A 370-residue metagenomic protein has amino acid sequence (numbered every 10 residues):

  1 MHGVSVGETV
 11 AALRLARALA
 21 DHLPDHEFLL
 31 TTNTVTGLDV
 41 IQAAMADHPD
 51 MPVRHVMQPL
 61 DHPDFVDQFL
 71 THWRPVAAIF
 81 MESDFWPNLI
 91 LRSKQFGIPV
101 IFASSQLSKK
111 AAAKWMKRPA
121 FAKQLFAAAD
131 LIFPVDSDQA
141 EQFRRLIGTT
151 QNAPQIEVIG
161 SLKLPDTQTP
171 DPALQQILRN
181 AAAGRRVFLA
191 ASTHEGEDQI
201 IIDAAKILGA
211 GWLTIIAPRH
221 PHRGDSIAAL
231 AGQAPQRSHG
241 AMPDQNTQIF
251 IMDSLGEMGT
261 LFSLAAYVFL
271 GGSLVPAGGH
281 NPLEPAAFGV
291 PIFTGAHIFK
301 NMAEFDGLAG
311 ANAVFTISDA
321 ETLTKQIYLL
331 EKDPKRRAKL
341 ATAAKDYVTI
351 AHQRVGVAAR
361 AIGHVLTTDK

Functional and structural regions predicted by a protein language model:
H2-A173, L189, T193-E195, I207 (+1 more regions): Active-site and donor-binding regions of nucleotide-sugar-utilizing enzymes
R14, A18, P24, T31-T34 (+3 more regions): Donor-nucleotide binding loops and adjacent catalytic segments primarily of GT-B fold Leloir glycosyltransferases
W73-A77, Q245-A277: Acidic donor-binding loop of glycosyltransferase active sites
L89, E197, E257, H280-N281 (+1 more regions): Conserved sugar-transfer catalytic core signal across GT-A, GT-B, and GT-C glycosyltransferases
I98-V100, T214, I292: Hydrophobic beta-strand scaffold residues
A129, R145, S263-D346: Catalytic binding pocket for nucleotide-activated donors in carbohydrate/polymer assembly enzymes
T169-A183: A short helix/loop element that forms part of the nucleotide-sugar donor recognition site in Leloir-type
A351-K370: C-terminal alpha-helical cap of glycosyltransferases
